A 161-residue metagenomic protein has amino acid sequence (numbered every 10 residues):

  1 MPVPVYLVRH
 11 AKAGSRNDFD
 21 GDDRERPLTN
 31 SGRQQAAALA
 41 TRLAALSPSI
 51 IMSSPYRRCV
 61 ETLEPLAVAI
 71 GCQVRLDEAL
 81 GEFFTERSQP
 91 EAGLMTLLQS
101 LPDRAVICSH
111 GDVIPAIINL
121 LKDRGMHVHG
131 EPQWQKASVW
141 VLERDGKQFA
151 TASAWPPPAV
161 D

Functional and structural regions predicted by a protein language model:
P2-T85, A92, M126-H127, W134-A137: Active-site-proximal alpha-helix that buttresses catalytic centers in soluble enzyme cores
V5-Y6, S100-D112: Generic beta-sheet signal
A13, V113-I114: Short active-site segment of divalent metal-dependent hydrolases/proteases that encodes the spacing between
N17-D20, S88-Q89, L120, A154-W155: Short aromatic-enriched loop/helix-cap "lid" or pocket-rim segments at secondary-structure transitions that line
A40-A44, M95-P102, L142: Alpha-helix C-terminal capping segments
G93-V106, F149-D161: A polyampholytic, Gly/Pro-enriched intrinsically disordered region
I114-G125: Periplasmic/luminal catalytic loop of GT-C fold multi-pass membrane glycosyltransferases that transfer sugars from
D123-T151, P157: Domain-level recognition of soluble alpha/beta enzyme cores, biased toward histidine phosphatases/phosphomutases
